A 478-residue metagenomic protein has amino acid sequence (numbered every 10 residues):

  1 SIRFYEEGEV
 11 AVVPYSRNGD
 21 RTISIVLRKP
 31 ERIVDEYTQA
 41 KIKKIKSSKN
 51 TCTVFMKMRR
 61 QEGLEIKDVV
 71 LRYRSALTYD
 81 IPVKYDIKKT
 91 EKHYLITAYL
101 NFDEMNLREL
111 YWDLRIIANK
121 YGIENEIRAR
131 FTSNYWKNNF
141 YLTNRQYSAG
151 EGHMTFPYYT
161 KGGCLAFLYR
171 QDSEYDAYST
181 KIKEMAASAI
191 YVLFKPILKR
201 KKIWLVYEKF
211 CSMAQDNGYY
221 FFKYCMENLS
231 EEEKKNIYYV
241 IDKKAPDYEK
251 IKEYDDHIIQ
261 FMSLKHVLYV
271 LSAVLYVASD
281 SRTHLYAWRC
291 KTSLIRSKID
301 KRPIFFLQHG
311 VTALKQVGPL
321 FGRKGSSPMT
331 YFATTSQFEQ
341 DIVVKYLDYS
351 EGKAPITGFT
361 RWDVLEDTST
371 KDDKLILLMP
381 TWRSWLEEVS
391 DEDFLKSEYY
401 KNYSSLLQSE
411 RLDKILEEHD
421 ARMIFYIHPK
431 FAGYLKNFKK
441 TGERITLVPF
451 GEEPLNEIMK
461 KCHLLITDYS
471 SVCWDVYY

Functional and structural regions predicted by a protein language model:
S1-I203, E227: Basic, ligand-binding patches in group-transfer machinery, especially extracytoplasmic/periplasmic segments
V54-F55, Y73, P82-K84, H93-T97 (+1 more regions): Active-site and donor-binding regions of nucleotide-sugar-utilizing enzymes
K195-W204, D300-R302, S369-K374: A short, charged/proline- and glycine-enriched loop that marks the coil->beta-strand transition at the N-terminal
A214-L229, T360-N437: Conserved catalytic-core segment of nucleotide-activated headgroup transferases in glycan assembly
I241-D247, H428-A432, S470-S471: Short, polar loop motifs at secondary-structure junctions
H266, L412, P454-L455: Acidic, amphipathic alpha-helical patches
W288, F306, F450-Y478: A donor-sugar binding/catalytic signature common to diverse glycosyltransferases and related nucleotide-sugar
K436-F450: Nucleotide-activated donor-binding/catalytic signature segment of Leloir-type glycosyltransferases, i.e., the conserved
